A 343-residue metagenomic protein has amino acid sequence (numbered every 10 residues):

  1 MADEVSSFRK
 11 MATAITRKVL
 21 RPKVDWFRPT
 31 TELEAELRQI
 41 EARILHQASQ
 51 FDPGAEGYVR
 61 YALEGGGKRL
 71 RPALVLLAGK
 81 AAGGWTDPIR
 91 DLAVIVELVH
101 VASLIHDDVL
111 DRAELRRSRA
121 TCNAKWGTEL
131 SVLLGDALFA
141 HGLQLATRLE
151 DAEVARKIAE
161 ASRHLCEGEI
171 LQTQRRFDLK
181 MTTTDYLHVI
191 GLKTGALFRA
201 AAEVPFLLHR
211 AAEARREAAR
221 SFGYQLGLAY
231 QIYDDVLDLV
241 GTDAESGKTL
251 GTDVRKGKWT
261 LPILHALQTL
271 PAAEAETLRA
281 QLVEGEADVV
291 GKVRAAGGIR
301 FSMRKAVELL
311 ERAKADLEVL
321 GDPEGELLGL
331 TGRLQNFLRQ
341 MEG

Functional and structural regions predicted by a protein language model:
M1-G343: All-alpha prenyltransferase/terpene-synthase fold signal
